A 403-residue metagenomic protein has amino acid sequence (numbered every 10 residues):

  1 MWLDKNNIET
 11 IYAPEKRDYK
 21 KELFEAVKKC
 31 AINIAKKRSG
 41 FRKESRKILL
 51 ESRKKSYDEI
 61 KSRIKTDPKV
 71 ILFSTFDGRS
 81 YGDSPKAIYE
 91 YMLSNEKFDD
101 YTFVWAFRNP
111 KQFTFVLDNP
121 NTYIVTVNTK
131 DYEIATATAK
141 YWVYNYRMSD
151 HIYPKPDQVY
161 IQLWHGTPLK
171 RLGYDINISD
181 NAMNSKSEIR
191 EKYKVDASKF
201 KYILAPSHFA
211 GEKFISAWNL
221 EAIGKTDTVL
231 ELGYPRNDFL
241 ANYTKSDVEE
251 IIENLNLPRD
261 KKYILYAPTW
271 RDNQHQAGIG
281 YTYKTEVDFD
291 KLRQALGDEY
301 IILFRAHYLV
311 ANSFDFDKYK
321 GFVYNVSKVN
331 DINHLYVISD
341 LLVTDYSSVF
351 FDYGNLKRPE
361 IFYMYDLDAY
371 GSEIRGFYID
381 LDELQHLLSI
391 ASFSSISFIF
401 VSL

Functional and structural regions predicted by a protein language model:
T10-D131: N-terminal pre-catalytic "stem/leader" segment of glycosyltransferase-like enzymes
K36-K54, L169-N181, S185-H275, L403: A nucleotide-sugar donor-handling region in carbohydrate enzymes
S80-Y91, A217, Y234-F316: Conserved catalytic-core segment of nucleotide-activated headgroup transferases in glycan assembly
K86-E90, N95, L117, N121-S185 (+1 more regions): Extended catalytic core of nucleotide-activated donor transferases of GT-like folds
M92, Y319-G321, S348-S397: Catalytic binding pocket for nucleotide-activated donors in carbohydrate/polymer assembly enzymes
I124-Y141, Y308-F351: Donor nucleotide-activated moiety binding/catalytic core segment of transferases that use nucleotide-activated donors
Y141-R171, N330-I374: A donor-sugar binding/catalytic signature common to diverse glycosyltransferases and related nucleotide-sugar
W142-V143, K201-S207, I302-L303, L342-V343: A short beta-strand/loop micro-motif in the catalytic core of glycosyltransferases that engages the nucleotide-sugar
